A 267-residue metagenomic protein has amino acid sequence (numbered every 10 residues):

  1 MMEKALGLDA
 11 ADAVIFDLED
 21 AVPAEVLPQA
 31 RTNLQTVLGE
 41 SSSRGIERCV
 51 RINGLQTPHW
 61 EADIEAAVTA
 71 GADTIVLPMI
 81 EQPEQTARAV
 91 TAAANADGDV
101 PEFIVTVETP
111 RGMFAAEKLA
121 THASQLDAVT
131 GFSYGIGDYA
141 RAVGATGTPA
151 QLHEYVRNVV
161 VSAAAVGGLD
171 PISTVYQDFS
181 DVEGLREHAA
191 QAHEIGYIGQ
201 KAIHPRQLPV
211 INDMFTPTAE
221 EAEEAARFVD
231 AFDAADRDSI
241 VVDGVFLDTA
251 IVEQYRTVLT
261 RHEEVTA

Functional and structural regions predicted by a protein language model:
M1-A267: Expand to "…catalyze enediolate/carbanion chemistry for C-C bond making/breaking, isomerization, decarboxylation
